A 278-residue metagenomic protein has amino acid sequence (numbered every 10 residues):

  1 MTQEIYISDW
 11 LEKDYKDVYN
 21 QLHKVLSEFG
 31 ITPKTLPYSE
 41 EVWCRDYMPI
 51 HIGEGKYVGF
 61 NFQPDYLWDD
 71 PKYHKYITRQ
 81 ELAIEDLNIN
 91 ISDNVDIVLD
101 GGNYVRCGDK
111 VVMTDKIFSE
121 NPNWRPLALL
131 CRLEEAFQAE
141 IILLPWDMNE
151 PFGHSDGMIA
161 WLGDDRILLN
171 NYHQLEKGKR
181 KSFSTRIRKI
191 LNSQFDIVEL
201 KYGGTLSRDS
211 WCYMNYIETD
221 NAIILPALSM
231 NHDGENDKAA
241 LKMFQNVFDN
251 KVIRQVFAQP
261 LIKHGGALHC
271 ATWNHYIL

Functional and structural regions predicted by a protein language model:
M1-L278: The feature marks the mature, well-folded catalytic cores of soluble enzymes
